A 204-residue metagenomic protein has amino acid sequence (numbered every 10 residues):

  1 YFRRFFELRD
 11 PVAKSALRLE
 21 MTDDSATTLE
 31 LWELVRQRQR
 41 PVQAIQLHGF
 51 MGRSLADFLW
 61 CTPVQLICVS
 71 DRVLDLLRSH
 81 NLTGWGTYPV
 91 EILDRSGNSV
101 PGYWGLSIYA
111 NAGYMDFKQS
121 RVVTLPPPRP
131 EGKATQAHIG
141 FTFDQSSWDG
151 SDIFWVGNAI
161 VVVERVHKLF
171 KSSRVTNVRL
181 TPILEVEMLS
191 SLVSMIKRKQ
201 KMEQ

Functional and structural regions predicted by a protein language model:
Y1-Q204: Phosphate/anion-contacting hairpin/loop surfaces
